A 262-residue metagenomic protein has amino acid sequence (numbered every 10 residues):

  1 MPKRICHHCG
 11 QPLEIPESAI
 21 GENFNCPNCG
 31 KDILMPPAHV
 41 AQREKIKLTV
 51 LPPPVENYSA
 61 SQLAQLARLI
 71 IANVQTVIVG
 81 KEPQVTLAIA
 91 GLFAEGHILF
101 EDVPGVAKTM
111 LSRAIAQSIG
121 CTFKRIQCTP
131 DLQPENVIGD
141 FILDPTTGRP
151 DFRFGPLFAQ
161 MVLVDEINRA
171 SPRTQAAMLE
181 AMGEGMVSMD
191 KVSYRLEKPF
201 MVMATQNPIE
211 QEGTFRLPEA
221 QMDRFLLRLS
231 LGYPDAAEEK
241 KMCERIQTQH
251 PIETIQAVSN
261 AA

Functional and structural regions predicted by a protein language model:
M1-K47: Cys/His-rich metal-coordination motifs, chiefly Zn-binding "fingers/knuckles"
S61-I98, V103-V106: Pre-Walker A (pre-P-loop) alpha-helix and adjacent loop at the N terminus of AAA/AAA+ ATPase modules, a conserved
T86, F93-E95, V106, I119 (+5 more regions): Short loop/turn elements that form and flank the Walker-type P-loop nucleotide-binding site in RecA-like NTPase cores
L87-A90, L143-L163: Conserved alpha-helical scaffold flanking the Walker A/P-loop in AAA+ ATPase domains
F93-T129: Walker A/P-loop
L132-G148: Conserved NTP-binding/hydrolysis module of P-loop NTPases
D144-R149, A170-T174, M182-S259: Canonical AAA+ ATPase core
D165-E166, A177: Walker B catalytic acidic pair
